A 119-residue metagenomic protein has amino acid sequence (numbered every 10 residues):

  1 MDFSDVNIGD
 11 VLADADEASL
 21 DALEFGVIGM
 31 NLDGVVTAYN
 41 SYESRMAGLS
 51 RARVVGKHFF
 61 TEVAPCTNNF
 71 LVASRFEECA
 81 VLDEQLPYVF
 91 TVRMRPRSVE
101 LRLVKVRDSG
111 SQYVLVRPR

Functional and structural regions predicted by a protein language model:
M1-G9, L115-R119: Short, low-complexity N-terminal regulatory "tails/caps" that precede and couple sensory modules
S4-S44: Sensory modules in modular signal-transduction proteins
L32-R119: Sensory/regulatory domains in signal-transduction proteins
